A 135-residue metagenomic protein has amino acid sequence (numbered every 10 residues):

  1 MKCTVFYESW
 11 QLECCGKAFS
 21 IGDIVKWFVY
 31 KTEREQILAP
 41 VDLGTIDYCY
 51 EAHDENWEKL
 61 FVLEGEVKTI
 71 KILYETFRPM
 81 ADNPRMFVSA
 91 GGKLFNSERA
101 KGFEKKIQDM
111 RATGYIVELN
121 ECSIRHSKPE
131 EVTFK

Functional and structural regions predicted by a protein language model:
M1-Q11: Short, structured beta-strand/loop micro-motifs enriched in basic residues and often containing a Trp
F6-Y7, F28, E131-K135: Signature of exported/secreted
S9-E13, I24-Q36: Short, charged beta-turn/beta-strand-edge "cap" motif at the junction between a beta-strand and an adjacent loop
Q11-C15, A52-D54: Short secondary-structure capping micro-motifs at structural edges
A39-K135: Glycine- and charge-enriched low-complexity intrinsically disordered segments
